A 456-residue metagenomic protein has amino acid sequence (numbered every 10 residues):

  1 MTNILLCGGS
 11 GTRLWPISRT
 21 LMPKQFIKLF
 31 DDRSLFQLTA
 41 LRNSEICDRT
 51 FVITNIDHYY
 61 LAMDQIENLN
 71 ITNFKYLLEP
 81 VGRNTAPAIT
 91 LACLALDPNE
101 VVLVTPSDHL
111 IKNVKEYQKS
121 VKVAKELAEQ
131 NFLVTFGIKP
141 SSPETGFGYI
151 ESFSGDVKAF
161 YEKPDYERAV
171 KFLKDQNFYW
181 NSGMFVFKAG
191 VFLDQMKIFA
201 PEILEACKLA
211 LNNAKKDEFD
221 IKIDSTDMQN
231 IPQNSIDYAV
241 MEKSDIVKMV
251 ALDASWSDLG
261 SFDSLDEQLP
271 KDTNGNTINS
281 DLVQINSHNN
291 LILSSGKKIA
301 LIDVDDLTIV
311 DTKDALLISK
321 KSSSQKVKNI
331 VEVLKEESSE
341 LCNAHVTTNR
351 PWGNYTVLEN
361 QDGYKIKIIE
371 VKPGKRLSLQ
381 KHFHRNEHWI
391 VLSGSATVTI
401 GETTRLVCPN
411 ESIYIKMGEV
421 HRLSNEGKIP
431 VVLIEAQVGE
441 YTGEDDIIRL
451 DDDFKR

Functional and structural regions predicted by a protein language model:
T2-L5, P16, K28-V104, H109-K112 (+2 more regions): Conserved N-terminal catalytic core of the sugar/cofactor nucleotidyltransferase
G11-P16, E444: Short N-terminal binding/cap micro-motifs at the start of the first secondary-structure element
R13, L61-A62, A88, D194-Q195 (+2 more regions): Phosphate- and divalent-cation-binding pockets in alpha/beta enzyme and binding domains that engage nucleotide-derived
L14, A62-I66, F192, M196 (+2 more regions): Hydrophobic packing residues within well-ordered alpha-helices of enzyme cores
F36, A92, D108, I150 (+3 more regions): Residue-level signal for inorganic ion chemistry
V102, K158, M184-F185, S257 (+2 more regions): A residue-level structural signature of the nucleotidyltransferase/glycosyltransferase Rossmann-like core
N113-E218, K222-M228, K248: Conserved core of the sugar-phosphate nucleotidyltransferase
K197-Y414, E419-H421, N425-G427, E440-T442 (+1 more regions): Left-handed beta-helix
